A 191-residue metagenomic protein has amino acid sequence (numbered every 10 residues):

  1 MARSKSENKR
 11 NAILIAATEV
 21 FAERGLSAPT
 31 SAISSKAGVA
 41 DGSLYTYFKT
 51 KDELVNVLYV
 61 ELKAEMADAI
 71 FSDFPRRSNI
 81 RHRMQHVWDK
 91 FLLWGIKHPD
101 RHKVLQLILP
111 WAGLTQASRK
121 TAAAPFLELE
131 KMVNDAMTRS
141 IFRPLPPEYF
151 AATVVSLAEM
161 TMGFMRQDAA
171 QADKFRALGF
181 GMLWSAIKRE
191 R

Functional and structural regions predicted by a protein language model:
M1-N8, E19, R191: N-terminal intrinsically disordered/low-complexity leader segments
K9, L58, L62, M66 (+6 more regions): Hydrophobic/aromatic residues within well-ordered alpha-helical segments
A12, A16, V20-E53, V57: Helix-turn-helix
T18-G25, A67, F71, L92-I96 (+5 more regions): Short amphipathic alpha-helical interface segments enriched in basic and hydrophobic/aromatic residues, used as
V57, F71-K97, F150-V154, R176: Hydrophobic alpha-helical connector segments
A64-A67, K97, L114-R139, E148-A152: Amphipathic alpha-helical packing segments from all-alpha helical-bundle domains
F71, L105-G113: Short linear capping/connector segments at secondary-structure termini
K103-L107, M137-L183, E190: Hydrophobic/aromatic-rich alpha-helical bundle segments in the mid-to-C-terminal region
